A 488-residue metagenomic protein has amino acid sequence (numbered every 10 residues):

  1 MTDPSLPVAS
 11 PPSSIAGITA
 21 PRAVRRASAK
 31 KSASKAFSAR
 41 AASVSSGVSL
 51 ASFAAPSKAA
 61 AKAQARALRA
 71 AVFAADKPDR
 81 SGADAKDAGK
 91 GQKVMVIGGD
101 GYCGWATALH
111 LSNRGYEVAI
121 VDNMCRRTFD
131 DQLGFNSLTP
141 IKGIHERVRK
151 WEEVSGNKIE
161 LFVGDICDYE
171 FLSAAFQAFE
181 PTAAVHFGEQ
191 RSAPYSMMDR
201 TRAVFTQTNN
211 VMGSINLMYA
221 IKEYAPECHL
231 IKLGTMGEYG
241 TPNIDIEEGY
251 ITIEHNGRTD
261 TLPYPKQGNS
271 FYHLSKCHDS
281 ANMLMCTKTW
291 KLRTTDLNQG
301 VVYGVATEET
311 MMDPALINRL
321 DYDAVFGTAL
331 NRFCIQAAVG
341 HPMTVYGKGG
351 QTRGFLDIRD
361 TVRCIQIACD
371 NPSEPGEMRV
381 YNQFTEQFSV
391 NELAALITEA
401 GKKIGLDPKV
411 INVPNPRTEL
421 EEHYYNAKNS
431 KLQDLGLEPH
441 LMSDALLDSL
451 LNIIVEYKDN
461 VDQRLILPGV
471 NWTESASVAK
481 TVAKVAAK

Functional and structural regions predicted by a protein language model:
M1-F53: N-terminal chloroplast transit peptides
R22, R26, K58, K62-R69: Basic, mixed-charge low-complexity alpha-helical segments
D76-V305, W472: N-terminal Rossmann-like NAD(P)+-binding domain of SDR-like oxidoreductases, especially those catalyzing
N113, Q336-K488: C-terminal substrate-binding subdomain of Rossmann-fold SDR/epimerase-dehydratase oxidoreductases
H145-N157, I251-P263, V302, A306-E308 (+4 more regions): A short C-terminal helix-loop "cap" of Rossmann-like NAD(P)-dependent dehydrogenase/epimerase domains
S214, M218, M283, L330 (+2 more regions): Short-chain dehydrogenase/reductase
C277, W290-L292, V302-N331, V339-H341 (+4 more regions): Glycine/proline-rich active-site loop of Rossmann-fold NAD(P)-dependent oxidoreductases
H278, N282-C286, F333, L393 (+1 more regions): Hydrophobic alpha-helix immediately C-terminal to the catalytic Tyr-X-X-X-Lys motif of short-chain
